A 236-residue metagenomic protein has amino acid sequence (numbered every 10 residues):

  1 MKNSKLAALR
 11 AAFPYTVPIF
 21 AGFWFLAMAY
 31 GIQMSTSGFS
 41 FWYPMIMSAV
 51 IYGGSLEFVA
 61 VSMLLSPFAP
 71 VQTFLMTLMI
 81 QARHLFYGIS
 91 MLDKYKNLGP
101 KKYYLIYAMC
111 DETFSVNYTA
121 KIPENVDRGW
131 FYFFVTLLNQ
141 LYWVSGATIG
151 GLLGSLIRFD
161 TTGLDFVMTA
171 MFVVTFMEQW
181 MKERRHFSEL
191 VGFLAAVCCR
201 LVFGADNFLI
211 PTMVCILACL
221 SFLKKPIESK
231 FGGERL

Functional and structural regions predicted by a protein language model:
M1-I51, S62-V71, L75, S229-L236: Helix-loop-helix hairpins and the membrane-proximal interhelical loops of multi-pass alpha-helical transport proteins
K2-A11, S35-F41, L65-P70, K96-G99 (+3 more regions): Short juxtamembrane and helix-loop transition motifs at transmembrane-helix boundaries in membrane proteins
A7-L26, F39, Y43-M45, V50-G53 (+4 more regions): Helical membrane-embedded segments and adjacent short helical loop/helix-boundary regions of multi-pass membrane
V17, W24, M45, A49-V50 (+6 more regions): Residue-level signature of the transmembrane alpha-helical core of multi-pass small-molecule transporters
A49, S62, S90, K94 (+6 more regions): Membrane-interface helix caps of multi-pass small-molecule transporters
S55, M79-F86, M171-M177, A196-C198 (+1 more regions): Alpha-helical transmembrane segments and their membrane-interface exit regions
F74-D165: Helix-loop-helix junctions within the multi-pass membrane cores of secondary transporters/permeases
G129-P211: Membrane-embedded alpha-helical modules
